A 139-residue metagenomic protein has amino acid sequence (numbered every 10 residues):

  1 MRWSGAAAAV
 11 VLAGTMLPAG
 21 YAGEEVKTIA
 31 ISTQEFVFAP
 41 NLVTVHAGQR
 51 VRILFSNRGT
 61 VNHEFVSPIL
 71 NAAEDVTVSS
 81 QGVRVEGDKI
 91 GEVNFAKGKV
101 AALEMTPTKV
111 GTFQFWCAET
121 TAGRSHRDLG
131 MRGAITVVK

Functional and structural regions predicted by a protein language model:
M1-A7: Bacterial N-terminal signal peptides that target proteins for export
A13-G20: C-terminal segment of classical bacterial N-terminal signal peptides
G23-V51: N-terminal edge beta-strand
V26, N62, D128-R132: Short edge beta-strand segments in beta-sheet-rich domains
V37, D88-K139: Extracellular/periplasmic metallocenter environments
N41-F65, V100-K109, T136-K139: Beta-strand cores of secreted/periplasmic/IMS beta-sandwich domains, seen most often in copper-related folds
E64-P68, W116: Beta-strand signatures of extracellular beta-sandwich domains
N71-G82: Short aromatic-acidic-glycine turn motif
